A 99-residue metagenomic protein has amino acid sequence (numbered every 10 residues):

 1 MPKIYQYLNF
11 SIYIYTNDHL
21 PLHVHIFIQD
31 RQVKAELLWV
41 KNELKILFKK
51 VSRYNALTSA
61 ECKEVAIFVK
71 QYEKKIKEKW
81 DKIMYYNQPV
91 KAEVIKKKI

Functional and structural regions predicted by a protein language model:
M1, V24-I28, L38-V40, K49-V51 (+3 more regions): General "foldedness" signal
M1-I12: Negatively charged, low-complexity tracts enriched in Asp/Glu with abundant Ser/Thr
I4, E43-V51, Y72, I76: Generic preference for hydrophobic/aromatic residues in regular secondary structure cores
Q6, Q29-Q32, Q71, Q88: Residue-identity detector for glutamine
F10-Y15, W80: Aromatic side chains
Y15-T16, L20-S59: A short, structured beta-strand/loop element
R53-I99: Acidic, low-complexity intrinsically disordered segments
